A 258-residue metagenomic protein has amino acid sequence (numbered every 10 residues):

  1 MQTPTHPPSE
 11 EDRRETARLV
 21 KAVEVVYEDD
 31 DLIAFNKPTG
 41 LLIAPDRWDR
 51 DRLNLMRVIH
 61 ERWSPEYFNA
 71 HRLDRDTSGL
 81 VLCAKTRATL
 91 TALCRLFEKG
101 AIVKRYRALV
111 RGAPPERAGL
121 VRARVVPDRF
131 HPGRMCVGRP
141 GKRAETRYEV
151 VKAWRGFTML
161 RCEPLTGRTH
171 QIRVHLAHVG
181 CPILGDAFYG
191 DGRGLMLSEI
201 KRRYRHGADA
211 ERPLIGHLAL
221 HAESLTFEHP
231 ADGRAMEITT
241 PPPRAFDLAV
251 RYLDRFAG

Functional and structural regions predicted by a protein language model:
M1-E145, K152-W154, L176, P241-A257: RNA pseudouridine synthases
D31, K142, G156, R168 (+1 more regions): Short acidic/polar mixed-charge low-complexity motifs
R52, R155-L225, P242, F246-D247: Pseudouridine synthase
G79-L80, R234-M236: Short active-site oxyanion
R111, V151, E163, E228-P230: A generic structural motif
S198-R203, Y252-G258: Short, surface-exposed secondary-structure junctions/capping segments
